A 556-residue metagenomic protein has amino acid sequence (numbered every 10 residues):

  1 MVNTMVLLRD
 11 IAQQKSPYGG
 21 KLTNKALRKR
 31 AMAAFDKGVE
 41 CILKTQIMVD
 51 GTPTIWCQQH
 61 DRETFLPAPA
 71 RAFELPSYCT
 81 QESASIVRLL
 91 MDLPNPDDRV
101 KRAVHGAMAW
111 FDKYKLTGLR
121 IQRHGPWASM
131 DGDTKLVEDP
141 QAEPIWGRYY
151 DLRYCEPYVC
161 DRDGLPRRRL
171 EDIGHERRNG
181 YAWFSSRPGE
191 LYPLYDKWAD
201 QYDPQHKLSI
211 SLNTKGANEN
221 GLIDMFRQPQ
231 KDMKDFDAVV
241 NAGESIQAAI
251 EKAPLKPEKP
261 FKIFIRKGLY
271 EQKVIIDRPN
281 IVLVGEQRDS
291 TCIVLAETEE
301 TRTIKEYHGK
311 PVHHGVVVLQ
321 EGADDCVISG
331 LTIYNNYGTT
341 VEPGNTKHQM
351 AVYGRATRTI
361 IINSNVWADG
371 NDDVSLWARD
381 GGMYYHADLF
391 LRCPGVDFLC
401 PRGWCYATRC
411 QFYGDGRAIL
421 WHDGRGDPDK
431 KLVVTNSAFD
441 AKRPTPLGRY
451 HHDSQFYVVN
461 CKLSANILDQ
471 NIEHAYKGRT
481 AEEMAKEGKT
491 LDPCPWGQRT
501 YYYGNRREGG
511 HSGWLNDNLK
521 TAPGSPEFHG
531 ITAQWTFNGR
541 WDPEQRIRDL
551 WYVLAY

Functional and structural regions predicted by a protein language model:
V2-V6, S85: Mature extracytoplasmic or organellar-lumen-exposed domains after removal of signal/transit peptides
T4, I11, A33, K37 (+10 more regions): Marks the mature luminal ectodomains of secretory-pathway proteins
D10-K37, T64-A70, E74, Y78-L222 (+3 more regions): Terminal, non-catalytic domain-edge segments
F35, V39, Q81-V87, D388-L389 (+2 more regions): Alpha-helical membrane segments in multi-pass integral membrane proteins
I42-L43, F111: Buried hydrophobic core positions in alpha-solenoid tandem helical repeats
Q46-T54: Proline-centered turn/helix-capping motifs that create local helix->coil transitions or kinks
A217-N241, I246-Y556: Sequence-level preference for short, compositionally simple segments enriched in small aliphatic or small polar residues
